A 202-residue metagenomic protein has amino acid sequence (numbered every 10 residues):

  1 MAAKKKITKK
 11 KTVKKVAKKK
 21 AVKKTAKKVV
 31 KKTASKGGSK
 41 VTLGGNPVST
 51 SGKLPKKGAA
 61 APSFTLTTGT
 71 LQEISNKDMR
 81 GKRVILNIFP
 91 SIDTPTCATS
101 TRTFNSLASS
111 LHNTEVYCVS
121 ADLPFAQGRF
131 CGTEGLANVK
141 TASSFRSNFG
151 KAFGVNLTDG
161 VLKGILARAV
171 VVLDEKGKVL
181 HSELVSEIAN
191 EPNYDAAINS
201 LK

Functional and structural regions predicted by a protein language model:
A2-K4, K19-K202: Chalcogenol-based redox active-site neighborhoods
